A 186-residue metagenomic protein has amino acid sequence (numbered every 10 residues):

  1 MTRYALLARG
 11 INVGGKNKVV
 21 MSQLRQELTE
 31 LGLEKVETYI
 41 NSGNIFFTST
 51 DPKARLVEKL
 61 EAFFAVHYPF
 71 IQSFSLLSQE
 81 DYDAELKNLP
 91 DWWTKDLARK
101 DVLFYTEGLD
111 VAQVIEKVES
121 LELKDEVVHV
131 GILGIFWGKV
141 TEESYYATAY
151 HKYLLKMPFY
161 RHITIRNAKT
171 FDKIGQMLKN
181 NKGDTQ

Functional and structural regions predicted by a protein language model:
T2-S42, F46-Q186: Surface-exposed, charge/polar-rich loops and edge strands
